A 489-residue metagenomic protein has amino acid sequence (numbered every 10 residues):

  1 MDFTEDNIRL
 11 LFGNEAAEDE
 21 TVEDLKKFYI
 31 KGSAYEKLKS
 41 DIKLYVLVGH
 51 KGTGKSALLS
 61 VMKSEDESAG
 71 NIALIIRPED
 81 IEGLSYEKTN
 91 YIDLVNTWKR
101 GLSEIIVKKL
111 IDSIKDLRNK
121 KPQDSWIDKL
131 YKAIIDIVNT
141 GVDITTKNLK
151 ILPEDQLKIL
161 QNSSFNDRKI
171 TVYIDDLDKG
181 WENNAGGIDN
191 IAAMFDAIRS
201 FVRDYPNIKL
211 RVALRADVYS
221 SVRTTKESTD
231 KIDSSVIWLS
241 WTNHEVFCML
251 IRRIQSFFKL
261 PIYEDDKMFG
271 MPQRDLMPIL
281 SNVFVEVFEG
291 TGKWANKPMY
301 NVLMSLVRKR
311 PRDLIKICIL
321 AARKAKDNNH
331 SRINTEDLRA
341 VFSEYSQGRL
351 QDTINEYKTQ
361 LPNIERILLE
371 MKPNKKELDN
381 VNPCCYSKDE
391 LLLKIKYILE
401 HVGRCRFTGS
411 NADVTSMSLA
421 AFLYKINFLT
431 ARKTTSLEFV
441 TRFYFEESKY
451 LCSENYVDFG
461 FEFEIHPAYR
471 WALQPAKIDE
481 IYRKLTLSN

Functional and structural regions predicted by a protein language model:
M1-I81, T89, D458-N489: Walker A/P-loop-proximal flanking segment of P-loop NTPase domains
F3, I76-E79, D204, E286-N489: C-terminal leucine-rich, beta-strand-based interaction scaffolds used for sensing/assembly
D41-T171, G180-A185, D217, T225 (+2 more regions): P-loop NTPase nucleotide-binding core
N90-D93, I188-D189, T225-K231, K324 (+2 more regions): Short secondary-structure boundary/capping segments
S103-V107, F247-I251, L392: An amphipathic alpha-helix signature
V142-I159, L276-N296: Alpha-helix-centered segments that form part of catalytic cores
L177-G292, T335-D337: The catalytic "switch" region of P-loop NTPases
